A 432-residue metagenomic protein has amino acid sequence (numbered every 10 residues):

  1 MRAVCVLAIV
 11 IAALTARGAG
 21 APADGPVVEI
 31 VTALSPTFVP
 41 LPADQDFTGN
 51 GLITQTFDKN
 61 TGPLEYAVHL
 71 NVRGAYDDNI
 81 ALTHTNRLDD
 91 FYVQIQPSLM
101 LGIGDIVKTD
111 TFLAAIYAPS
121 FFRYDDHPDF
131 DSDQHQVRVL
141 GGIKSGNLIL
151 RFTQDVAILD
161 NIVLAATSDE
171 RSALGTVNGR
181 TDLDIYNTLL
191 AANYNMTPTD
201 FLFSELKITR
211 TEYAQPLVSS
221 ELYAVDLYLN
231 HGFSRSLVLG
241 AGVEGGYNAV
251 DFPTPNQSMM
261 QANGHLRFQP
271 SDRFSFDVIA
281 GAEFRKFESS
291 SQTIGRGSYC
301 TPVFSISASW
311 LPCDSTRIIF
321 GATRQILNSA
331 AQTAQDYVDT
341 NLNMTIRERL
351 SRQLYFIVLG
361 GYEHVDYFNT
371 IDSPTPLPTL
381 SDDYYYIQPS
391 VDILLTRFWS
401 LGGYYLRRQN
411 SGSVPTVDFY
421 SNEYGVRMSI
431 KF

Functional and structural regions predicted by a protein language model:
C5-A13: Bacterial N-terminal signal peptides
G18-F432: Gram-negative and organellar
